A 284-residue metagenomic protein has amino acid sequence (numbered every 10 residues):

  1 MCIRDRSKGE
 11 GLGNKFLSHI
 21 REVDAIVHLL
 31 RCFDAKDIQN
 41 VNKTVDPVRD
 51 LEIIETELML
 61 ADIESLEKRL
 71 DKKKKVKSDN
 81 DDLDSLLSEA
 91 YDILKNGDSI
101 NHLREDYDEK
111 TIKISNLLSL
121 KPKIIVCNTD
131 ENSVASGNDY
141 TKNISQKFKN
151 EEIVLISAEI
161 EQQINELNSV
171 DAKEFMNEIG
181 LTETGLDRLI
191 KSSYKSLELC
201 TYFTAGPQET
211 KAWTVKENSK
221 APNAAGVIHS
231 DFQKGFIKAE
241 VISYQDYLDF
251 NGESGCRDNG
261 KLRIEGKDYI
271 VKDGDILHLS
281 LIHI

Functional and structural regions predicted by a protein language model:
M1-D5, I282-I284: Conserved small/polar residues in nucleotide/adenosyl-binding loops
R4-A25, F33-V45, E52, D106-I114: Switch II of P-loop NTPase G domains
R4-L12, H19, E55-M59, I63-I93 (+1 more regions): Conserved ASCE/P-loop NTPase catalytic core
E10-V23, V48-L51, L60-I63, E67 (+4 more regions): Amphipathic alpha-helical transducer elements in NTP-driven molecular machines
F16, V27, N128, G274: Conserved RecA-like P-loop NTPase ATPase core
A25-H28, F33-A61, S65-K68, V134 (+1 more regions): Switch/coupling subdomain of P-loop NTPase systems
L29, K272, H278-S280: Residue-level recognition of conserved beta-strand edge/terminus positions
K72-I270, L277: C-terminal-of-GTPase-core extension/linker across diverse P-loop GTPases
